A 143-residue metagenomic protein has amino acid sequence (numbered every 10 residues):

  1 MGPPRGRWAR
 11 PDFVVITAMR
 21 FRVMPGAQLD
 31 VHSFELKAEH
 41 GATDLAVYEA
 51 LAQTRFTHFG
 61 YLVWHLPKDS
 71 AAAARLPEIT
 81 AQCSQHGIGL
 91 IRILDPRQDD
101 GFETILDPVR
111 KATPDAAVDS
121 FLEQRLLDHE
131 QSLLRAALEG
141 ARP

Functional and structural regions predicted by a protein language model:
M1-Q28, H40-A42: Active-site metal-binding core of divalent-cation-utilizing nuclease and nuclease-like domains
R5-R7, P77, A117: Intrinsic structural disorder
D12-I16, V31, Y61, G89-R92 (+1 more regions): Ordered hydrophobic segments in well-structured contexts
V14-S33, A116, S120, Q131-S132: Active-site beta-strand-loop-beta-strand hairpin of nuclease catalytic cores that positions key catalytic residues
R22, D69-S70, D99: Flexible, glycine-rich phosphate/dinucleotide-binding loops and adjacent beta-alpha linkers at cofactor/substrate
P25, A46-Y48, F102: Generic alpha-helix signal with a bias toward terminal, lower-confidence helices and secondary-structure junctions
H32-H86, L90: Catalytic cores of nucleic-acid endonucleases
S84-P143: Non-catalytic C-terminal interaction segments of nucleic acid-processing enzymes
